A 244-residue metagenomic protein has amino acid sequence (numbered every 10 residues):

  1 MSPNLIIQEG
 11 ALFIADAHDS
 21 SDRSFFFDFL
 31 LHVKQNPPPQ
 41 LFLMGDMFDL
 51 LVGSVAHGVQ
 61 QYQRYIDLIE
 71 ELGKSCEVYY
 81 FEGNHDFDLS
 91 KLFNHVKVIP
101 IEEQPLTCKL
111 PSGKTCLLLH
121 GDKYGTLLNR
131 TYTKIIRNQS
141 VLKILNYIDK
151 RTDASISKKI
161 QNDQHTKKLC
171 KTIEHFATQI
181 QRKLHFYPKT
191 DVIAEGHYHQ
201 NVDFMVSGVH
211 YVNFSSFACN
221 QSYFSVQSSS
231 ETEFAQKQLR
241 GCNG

Functional and structural regions predicted by a protein language model:
M1-I7, R240-G244: Short, low-complexity, intrinsically disordered N-terminal peptides in bacterial proteins
M1-P3, L31-H32, L68-I69, I180-L184 (+1 more regions): Short, flexible, glycine/charge-rich loop motifs used to bind or transfer phosphoryl groups or to couple energy/partner
N4-I7, D19-S112: Core catalytic region of metal-dependent phosphoesterases/phosphodiesterases, especially metallo-beta-lactamase-like
G10-A17, D49-S54, Q161-C170: Short, basic, glycine/proline-bearing loop/turn elements
F13-A17, L41-D46, E77-N84, L118-L119 (+2 more regions): Active-site neighborhood of phospho(di)ester-bond hydrolases with catalytic His/Asp-centered motifs
G53-A56, Q60-Y65, E231-F234, Q238-G244: Ligand-binding grooves and catalytic loops that recognize ribose/phosphate and carbohydrate rings, and esterified lipid
K97-E103, G113-L117, D122, L127-T133 (+1 more regions): Conserved beta-sheet core of the metallophosphoesterase superfamily
L119-Q179: Active-site-proximal loop/helix segment associated with metal-binding centers of metalloenzymes
